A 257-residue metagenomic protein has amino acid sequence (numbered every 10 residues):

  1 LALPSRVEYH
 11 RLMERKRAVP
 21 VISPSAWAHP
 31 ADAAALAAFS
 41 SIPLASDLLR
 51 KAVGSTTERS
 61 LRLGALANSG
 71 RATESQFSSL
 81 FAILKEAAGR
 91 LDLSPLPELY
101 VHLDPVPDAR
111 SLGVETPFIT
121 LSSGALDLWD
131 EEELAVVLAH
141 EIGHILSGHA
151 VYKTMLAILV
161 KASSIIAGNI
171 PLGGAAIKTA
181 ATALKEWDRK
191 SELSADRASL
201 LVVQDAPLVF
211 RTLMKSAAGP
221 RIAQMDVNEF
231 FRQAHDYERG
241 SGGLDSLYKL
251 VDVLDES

Functional and structural regions predicted by a protein language model:
A2-E115, T182, P220, S241 (+2 more regions): Hydrophobic or amphipathic, alpha-helical segments that drive membrane association/targeting
R71-S75, S79, T120-V136, A183-R189: Short pre-active-site segment immediately N-terminal to the catalytic Zn-binding motif
S75-F81, A87-L93, L172-G240: Short helix/loop segments within enzyme catalytic domains that coordinate or immediately flank catalytic cofactors
L84, L121, H140, A195: Divalent metal-coordination and catalytic microenvironments
E115-P117, A162: Short, hinge-like loop/turn segments at secondary-structure boundaries
V136-V137, I145: Extracytoplasmic segments of membrane-associated envelope/inner-membrane machinery
I142-K161: Catalytic Zn2+-binding segment of zinc metalloproteases
V160, S164-I177: Short hydrophobic membrane-inserting alpha-helices and related fusion/pore-forming segments
